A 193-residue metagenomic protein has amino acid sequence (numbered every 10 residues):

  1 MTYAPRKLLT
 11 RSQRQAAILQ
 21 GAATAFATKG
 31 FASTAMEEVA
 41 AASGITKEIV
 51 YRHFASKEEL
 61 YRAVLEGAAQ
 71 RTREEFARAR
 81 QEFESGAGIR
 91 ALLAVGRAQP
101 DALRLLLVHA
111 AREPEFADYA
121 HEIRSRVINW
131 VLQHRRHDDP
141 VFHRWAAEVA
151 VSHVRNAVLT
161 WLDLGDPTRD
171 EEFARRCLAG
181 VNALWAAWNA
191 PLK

Functional and structural regions predicted by a protein language model:
M1-K29, S33-I45, E58-R62, G67: Basic, helix-initiating cap at the start of DNA-binding domains
T2, R62-I89, V131: Amphipathic alpha-helical linker/stalk segments
R14, K57, V64, A68 (+5 more regions): Hydrophobic/aromatic residues within well-ordered alpha-helical segments
Q20, E82-R97, D101-R104, R144 (+3 more regions): Amphipathic alpha-helical segments that line or abut small-molecule/effector binding pockets and mediate allosteric
E48: Key DNA-contact positions within bacterial/archaeal DNA-binding proteins
A91, V95-D118, L132, N156-D163: Amphipathic alpha-helical segments used for helix-helix packing
P114-S152, N156, E171-A186: Amphipathic alpha-helical packing segments from all-alpha helical-bundle domains
